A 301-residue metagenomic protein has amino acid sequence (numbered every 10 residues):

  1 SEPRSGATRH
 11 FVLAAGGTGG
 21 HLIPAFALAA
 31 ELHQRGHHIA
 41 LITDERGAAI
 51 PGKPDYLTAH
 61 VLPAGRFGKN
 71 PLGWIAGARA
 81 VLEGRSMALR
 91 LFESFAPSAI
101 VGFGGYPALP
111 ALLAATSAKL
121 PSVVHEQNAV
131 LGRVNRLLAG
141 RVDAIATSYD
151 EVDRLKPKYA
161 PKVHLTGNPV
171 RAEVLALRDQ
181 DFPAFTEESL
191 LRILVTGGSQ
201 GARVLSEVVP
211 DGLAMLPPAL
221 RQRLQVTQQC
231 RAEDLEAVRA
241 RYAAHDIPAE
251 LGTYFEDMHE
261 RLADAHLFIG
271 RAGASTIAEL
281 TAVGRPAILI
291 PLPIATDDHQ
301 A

Functional and structural regions predicted by a protein language model:
A7-G16, H33-E83, T166, C230-D234: Conserved nucleotide-sugar phosphate-binding/catalytic loop shared by glycosyltransferases and other
H21-H33: Short amphipathic alpha-helix
Q34, I42, R46-Y56, D179-F268 (+1 more regions): Donor-nucleotide binding loops and adjacent catalytic segments primarily of GT-B fold Leloir glycosyltransferases
H38, R46-A48, T116-D179: Active-site-proximal region of nucleotide-activated glycan assembly enzymes, centered on histidine/acidic-rich loops
P51, T58, M87-V101, A108-V123 (+1 more regions): Glycosyltransferases and closely related glycan-assembly transferases that use nucleotide-activated donors
P97-A99, A263-T276, R285: Acidic donor-binding loop of glycosyltransferase active sites
L113, H259, I277-R285: Short alpha-helical segment that forms part of, or immediately flanks, the ligand-binding pocket in carbohydrate-active
L120-P121, H266-L267, G284-L292: Structural loop-to-beta junction motif characteristic of Rossmann-like glycosyltransferase folds
